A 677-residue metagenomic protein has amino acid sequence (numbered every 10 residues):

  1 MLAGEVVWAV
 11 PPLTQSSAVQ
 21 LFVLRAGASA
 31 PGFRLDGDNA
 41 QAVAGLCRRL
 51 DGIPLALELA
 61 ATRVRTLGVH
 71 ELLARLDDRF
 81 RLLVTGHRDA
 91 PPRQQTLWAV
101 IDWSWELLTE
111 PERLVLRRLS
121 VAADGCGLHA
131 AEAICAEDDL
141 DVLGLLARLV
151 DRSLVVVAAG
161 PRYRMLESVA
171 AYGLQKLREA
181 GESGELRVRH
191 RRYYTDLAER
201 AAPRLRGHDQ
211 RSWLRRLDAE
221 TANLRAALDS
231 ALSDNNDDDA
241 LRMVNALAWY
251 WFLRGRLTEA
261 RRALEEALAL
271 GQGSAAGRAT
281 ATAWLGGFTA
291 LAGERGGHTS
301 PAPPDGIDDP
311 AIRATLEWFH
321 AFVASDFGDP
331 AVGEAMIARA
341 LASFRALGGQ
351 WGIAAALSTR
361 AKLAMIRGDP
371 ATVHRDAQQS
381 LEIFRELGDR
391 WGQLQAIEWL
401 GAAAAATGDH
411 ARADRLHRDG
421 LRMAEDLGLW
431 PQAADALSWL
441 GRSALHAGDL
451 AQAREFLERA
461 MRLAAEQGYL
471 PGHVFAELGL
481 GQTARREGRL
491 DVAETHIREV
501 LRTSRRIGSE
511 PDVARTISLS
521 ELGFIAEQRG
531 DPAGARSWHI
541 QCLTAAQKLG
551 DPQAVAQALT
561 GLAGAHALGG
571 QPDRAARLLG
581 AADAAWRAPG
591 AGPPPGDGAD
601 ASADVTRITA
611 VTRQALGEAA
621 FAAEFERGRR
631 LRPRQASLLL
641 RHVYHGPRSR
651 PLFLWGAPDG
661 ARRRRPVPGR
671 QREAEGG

Functional and structural regions predicted by a protein language model:
M1-E266, Q553, T560, H566-R577 (+5 more regions): Aliphatic-rich helical/repeat scaffold segments used for oligomerization and domain docking
V156-G160, K176-P303, A311, F322-A335 (+6 more regions): Inter-helical turn/loop elements of alpha-helical hairpins
A201-R215, E510-D512, L549-Q553, A585-I608: Acidic, Ser/Thr-rich low-complexity linear motifs
R216, N236, L253, S274-A276 (+13 more regions): Short coil/turn linker motifs that delimit alpha-helical repeat modules in TPR/alpha-solenoid proteins
L224-A227, A260, L264-A267, H298-P304 (+15 more regions): Tetratricopeptide repeat
L228-D229, L268-A269, P301-D309, A338-G349 (+6 more regions): Amphipathic alpha-helical segments of tetratricopeptide repeats
L241-R254, G277-R295, I312-P330, W351-D369 (+7 more regions): Tandem amphipathic alpha-helical repeat scaffolds
D573-G677: C-terminal non-catalytic interaction modules
